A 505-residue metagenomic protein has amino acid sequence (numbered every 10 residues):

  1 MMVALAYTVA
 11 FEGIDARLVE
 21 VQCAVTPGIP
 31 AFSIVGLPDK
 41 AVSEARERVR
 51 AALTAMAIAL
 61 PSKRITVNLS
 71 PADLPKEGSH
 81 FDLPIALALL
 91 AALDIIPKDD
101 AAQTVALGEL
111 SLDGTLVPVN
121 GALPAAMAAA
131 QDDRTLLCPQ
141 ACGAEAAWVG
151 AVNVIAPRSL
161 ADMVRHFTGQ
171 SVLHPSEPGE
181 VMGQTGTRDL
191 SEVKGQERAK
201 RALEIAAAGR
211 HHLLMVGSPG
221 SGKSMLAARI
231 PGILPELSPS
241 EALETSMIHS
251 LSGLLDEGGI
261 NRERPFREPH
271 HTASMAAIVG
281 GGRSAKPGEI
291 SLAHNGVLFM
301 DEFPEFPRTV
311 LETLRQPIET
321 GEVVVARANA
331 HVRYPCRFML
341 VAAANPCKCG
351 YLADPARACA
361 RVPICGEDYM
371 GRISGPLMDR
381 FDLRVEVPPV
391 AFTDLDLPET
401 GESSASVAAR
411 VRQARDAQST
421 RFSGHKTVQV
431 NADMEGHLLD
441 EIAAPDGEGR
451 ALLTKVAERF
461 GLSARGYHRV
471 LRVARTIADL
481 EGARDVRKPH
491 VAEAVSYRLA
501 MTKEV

Functional and structural regions predicted by a protein language model:
M1-L214, S218-S224, A326, Y467 (+1 more regions): Peripheral, non-AAA+ core regions of ATP-driven protein-machinery
V35-R46, P61, N68-G78, A285 (+1 more regions): Basic, amphipathic alpha-helical bundle interface domains used for macromolecular binding and assembly
L60-K63, D100-A101, Q131, G150 (+9 more regions): Short loop/turn elements that form and flank the Walker-type P-loop nucleotide-binding site in RecA-like NTPase cores
D113, M300-P307, G350: Catalytic P-loop NTPase motifs of RecA-like helicase/translocase cores
T168-I205, G209, E236-I290: P-loop NTPase nucleotide-binding/switch module
M215-L255, T320: Walker A/P-loop
N295, D301-E302, T313: Walker B catalytic acidic pair
